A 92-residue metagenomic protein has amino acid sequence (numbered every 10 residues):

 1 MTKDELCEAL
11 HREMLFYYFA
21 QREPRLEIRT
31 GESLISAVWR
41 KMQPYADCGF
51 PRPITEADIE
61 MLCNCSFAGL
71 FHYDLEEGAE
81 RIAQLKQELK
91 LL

Functional and structural regions predicted by a protein language model:
M1-D4, A9, A37, E76 (+1 more regions): Glycine-centered signal
M1-E5, R52-P53, A57, Q84-L92: Short intrinsically disordered terminal tails
T2-E27: Short terminal alpha-helical segments
F19, E23-E80: Acidic, low-complexity, intrinsically disordered interaction modules
